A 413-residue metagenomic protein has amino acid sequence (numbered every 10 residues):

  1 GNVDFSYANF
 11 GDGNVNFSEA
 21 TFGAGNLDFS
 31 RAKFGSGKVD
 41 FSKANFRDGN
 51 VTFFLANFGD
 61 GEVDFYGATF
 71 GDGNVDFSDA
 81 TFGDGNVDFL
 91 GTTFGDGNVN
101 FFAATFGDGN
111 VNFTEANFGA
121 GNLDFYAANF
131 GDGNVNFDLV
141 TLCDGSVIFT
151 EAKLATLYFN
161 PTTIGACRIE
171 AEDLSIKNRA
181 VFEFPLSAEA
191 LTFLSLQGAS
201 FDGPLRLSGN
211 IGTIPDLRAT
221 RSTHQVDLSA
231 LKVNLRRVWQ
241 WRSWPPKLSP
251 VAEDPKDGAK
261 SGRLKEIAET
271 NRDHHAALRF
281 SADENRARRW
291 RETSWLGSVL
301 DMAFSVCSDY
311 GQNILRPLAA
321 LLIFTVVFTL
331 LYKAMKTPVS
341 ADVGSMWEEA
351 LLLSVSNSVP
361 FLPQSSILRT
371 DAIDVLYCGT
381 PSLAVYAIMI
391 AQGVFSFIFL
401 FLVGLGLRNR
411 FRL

Functional and structural regions predicted by a protein language model:
G1-S298: N-terminal leader/targeting and pre-domain segments
A259-G262, T325, E349: A generic alpha-helix surface/boundary motif
A282-L321: Cytosolic juxtamembrane regions of integral membrane proteins
S298-I314, K336-F395, L402: Pore-loop/selectivity-filter region of tetrameric P-loop cation channels
Q312-M335, I398: Segments forming glycine/polar-rich beta-alpha architectures that bind adenosine-containing cofactors
F324-G344, R408-F411: Juxtamembrane "helix exit" motif at the C-terminal ends of alpha-helical transmembrane segments in multi-pass membrane
T329, I388-L413: Transmembrane alpha-helical segments in integral membrane proteins
